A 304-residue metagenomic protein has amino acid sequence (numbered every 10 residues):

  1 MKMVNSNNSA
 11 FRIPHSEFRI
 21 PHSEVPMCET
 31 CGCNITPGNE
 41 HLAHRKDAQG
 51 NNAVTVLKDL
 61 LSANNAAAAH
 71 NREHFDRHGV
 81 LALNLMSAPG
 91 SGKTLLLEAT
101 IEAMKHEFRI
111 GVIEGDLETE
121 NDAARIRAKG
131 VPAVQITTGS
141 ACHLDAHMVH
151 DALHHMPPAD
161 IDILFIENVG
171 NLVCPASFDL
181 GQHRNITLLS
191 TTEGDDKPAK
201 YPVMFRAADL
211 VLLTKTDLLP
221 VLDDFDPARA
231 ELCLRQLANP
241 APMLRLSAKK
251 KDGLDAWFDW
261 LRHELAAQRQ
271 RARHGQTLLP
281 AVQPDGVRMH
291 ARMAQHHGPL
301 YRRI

Functional and structural regions predicted by a protein language model:
V4-N5, R12, E17, E24-L81 (+4 more regions): Non-catalytic terminal/linker segments enriched in charged/polar, low-complexity residues
C31, N84, D116, E167 (+2 more regions): Residue-level signature of catalytic and energy-coupling elements of molecular machines, predominantly ATP/GTP-dependent
H41-E73, R77-L83, S91, T100-H183 (+2 more regions): Nucleotide-state-sensitive switch-loop elements of NTP-binding domains
S87, T119, G170-N171, D217-L218 (+1 more regions): Short, glycine/acidic-enriched loop or turn micro-motifs at the edges of active sites
L96: Hydrophobic positions on the alpha1 helix immediately C-terminal to the Walker A/P-loop
G115, T138, S190-T191, A248: Cofactor-binding loop segments of dinucleotide-utilizing enzymes, especially the Rossmann-like FAD- and NAD(P)+-binding
P175-R184, L188-A241: Conserved C-terminal guanine-recognition region of P-loop GTPase G domains, centered on the G4
L218-G275: Canonical P-loop GTPase G-domain recognition
